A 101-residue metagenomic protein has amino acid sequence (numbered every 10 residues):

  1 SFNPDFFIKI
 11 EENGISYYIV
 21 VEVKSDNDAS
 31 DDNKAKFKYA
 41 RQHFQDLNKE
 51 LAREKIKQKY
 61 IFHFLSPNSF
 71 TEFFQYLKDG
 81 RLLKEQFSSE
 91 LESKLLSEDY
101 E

Functional and structural regions predicted by a protein language model:
S1-E101: Electrostatic, structured charged patches in enzyme active sites and in nucleic-acid/phosphate-binding
